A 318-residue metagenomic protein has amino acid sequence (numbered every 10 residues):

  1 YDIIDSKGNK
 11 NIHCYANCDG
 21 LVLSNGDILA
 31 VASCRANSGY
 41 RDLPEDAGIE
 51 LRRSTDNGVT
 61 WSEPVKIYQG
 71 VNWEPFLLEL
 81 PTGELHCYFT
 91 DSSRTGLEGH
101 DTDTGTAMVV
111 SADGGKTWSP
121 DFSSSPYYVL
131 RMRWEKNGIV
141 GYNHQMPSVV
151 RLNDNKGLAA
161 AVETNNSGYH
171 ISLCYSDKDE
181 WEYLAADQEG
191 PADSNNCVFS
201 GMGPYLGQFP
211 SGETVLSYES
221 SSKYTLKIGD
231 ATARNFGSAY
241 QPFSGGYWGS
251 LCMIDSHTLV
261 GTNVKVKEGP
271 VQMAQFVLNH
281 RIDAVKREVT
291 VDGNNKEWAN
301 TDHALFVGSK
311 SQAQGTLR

Functional and structural regions predicted by a protein language model:
Y1-R281: Asp-box/BNR beta-propeller blade signature and adjacent active/binding-site loops in extracellular glycan-interacting
R281-R318: Order/disorder boundary and secretion-linked terminal/linker segments
